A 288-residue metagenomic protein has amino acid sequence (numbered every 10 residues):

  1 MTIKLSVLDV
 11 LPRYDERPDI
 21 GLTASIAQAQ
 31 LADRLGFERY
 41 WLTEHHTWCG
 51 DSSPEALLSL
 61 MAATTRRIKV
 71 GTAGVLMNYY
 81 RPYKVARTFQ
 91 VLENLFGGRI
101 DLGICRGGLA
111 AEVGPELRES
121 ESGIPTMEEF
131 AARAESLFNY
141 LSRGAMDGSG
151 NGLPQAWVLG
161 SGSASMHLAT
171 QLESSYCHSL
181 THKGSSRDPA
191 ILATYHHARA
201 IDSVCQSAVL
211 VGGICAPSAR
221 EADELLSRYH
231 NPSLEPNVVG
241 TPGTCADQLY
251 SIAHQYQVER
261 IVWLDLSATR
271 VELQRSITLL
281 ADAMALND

Functional and structural regions predicted by a protein language model:
M1-T65: N-terminal beta1-alpha1-beta2 module of alpha/beta enzyme domains
T2-K4, L8-P18, N78-S142: Flexible, glycine-rich active-site loops centered on histidine and acidic residues that chelate a metal or position
L5, A32, G36, E44 (+6 more regions): Conserved, mostly hydrophobic/aromatic
L5-D9, Y40-L42, V70-A73, I100-I104 (+4 more regions): Hydrophobic faces of well-ordered beta-strands that scaffold small-molecule active sites in alpha/beta enzyme cores
L8-T23, V75-P82, G150-G160, S233-G243: Active-site mouth loops of central-metabolism enzymes
R39-M61, L76, L180-S185, L264-L273: Glycine-rich, proline-tolerant flexible connector loops at the mouths of alpha/beta enzymes
S52-V75, R133, N139, A281-D288: Alpha-helix-loop-beta-strand connector modules within alpha/beta enzyme cores
E116-L117, S122-M146, S186-R260, S267-R275 (+1 more regions): An alpha-helical appendage that flanks or caps ligand/catalytic pockets
